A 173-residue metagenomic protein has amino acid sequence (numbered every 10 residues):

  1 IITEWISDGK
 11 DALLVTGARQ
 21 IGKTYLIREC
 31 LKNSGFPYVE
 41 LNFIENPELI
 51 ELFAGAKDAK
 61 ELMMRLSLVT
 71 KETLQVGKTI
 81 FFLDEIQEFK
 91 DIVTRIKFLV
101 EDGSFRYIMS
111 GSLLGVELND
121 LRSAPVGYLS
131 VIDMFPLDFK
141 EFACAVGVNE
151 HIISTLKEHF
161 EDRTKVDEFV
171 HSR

Functional and structural regions predicted by a protein language model:
I1-S7: Pre-Walker A adenine-sensing motif
K23: Conserved lysine of the Walker
L26, C30: Hydrophobic positions on the alpha1 helix immediately C-terminal to the Walker A/P-loop
E45-G77: Short glycine-rich substrate-engagement loop in P-loop NTPases that contacts/grips substrate
L74-D91: Conserved P-loop NTPase "ATPase switch" module shared by AAA+ and STAND
F82, R106-S112, D133, F142: Structural recognition of the conserved hydrophobic beta-strand(s) that form the central parallel beta-sheet of P-loop
E101-R122: Sensor-1/coupling segment of RecA-like P-loop NTPase cores
N119-R173: Interdomain motor-coupling "hinge/lid" segment immediately C-terminal to the ATP-binding subdomain of NTP-driven enzymes
